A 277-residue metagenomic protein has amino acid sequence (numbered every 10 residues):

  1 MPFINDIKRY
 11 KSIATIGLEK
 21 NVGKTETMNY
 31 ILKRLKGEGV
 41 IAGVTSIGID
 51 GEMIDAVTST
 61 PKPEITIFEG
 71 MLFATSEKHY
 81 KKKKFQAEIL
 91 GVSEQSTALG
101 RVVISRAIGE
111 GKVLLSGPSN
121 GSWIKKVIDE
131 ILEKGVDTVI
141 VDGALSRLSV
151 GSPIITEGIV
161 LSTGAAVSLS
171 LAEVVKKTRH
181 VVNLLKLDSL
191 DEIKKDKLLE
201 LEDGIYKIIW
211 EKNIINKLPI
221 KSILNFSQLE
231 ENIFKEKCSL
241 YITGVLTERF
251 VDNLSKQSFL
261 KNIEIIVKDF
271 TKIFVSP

Functional and structural regions predicted by a protein language model:
M1-I7: Pre-Walker A adenine-sensing motif
S12-A14, I41-G43, D137-I140, S239: Residue-level preference for the first positions of well-ordered beta-strands
S12-L18, R106-G117: Short, basic, glycine/proline-bearing loop/turn elements
S12-L32: Glycine-rich phosphate-binding P-loop
L18, I47, G164: Cofactor-binding loop segments of dinucleotide-utilizing enzymes, especially the Rossmann-like FAD- and NAD(P)+-binding
V22-G23, G51-D55, L148-V150, L169-S170: Short active-site-adjacent helix-start/loop capping segments
N29-R106: N-terminal phosphate/diphosphate-binding loop that engages ATP/GTP or pyrophosphate donors across diverse enzyme folds
N120, I124-P277: Conserved catalytic-core segment of NTP-binding enzymes
